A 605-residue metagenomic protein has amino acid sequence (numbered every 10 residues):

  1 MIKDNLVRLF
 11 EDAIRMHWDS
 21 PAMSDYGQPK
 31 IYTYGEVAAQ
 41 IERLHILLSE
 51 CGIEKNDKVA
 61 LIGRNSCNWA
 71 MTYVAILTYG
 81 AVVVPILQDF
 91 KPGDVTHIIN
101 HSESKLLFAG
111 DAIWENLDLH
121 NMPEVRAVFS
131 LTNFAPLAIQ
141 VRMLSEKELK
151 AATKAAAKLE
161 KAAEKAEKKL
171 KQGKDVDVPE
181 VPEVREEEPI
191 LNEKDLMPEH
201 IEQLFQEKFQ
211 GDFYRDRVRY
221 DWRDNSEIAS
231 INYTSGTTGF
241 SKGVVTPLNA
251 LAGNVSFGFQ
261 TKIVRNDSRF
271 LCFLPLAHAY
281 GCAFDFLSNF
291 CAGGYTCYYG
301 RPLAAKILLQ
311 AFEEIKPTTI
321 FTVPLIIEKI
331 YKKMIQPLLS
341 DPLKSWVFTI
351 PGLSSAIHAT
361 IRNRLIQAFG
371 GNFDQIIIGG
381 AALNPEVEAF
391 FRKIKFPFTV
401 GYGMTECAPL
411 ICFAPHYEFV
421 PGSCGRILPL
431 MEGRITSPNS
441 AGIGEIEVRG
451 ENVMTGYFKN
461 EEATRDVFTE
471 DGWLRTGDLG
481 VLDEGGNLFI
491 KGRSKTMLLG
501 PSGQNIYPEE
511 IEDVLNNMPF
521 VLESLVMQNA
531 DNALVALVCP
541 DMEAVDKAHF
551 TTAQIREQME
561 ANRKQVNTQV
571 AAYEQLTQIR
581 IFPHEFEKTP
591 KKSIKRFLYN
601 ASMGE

Functional and structural regions predicted by a protein language model:
D19, E186, I190, H200-Y233 (+2 more regions): Conserved pre-ATP/AMP-binding loop-to-beta segment of ANL
A22-G52, D57-S66, A70, V74 (+2 more regions): Conserved AMP-binding/adenylate-forming core of the ANL superfamily
I31-Y34, A229-V255: Conserved AMP-binding A3 loop
E50-C51, T78-Q203, N532, M542: Structural core segment of the AMP-binding/adenylate-forming
E180-E193, T318-F321, Y331-F419, L522: Gly/Ser/Thr-rich phosphate-binding loop
A252-R269, L276-N363, N372: Conserved AMP-binding/adenylation subdomain of ANL enzymes
I427, A441-G500: Conserved ATP-binding/catalytic segment of the ANL
L498, E523-L525, K564-E605: Conserved C-terminal "lid"/linker of ANL adenylate-forming enzymes
